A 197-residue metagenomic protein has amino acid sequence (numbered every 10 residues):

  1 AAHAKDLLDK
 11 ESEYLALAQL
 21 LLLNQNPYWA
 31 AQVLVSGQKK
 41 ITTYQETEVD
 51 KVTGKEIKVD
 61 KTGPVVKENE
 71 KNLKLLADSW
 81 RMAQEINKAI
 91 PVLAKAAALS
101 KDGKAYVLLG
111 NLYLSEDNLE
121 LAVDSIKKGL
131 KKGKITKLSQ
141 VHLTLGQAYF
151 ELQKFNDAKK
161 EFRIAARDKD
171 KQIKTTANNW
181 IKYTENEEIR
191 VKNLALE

Functional and structural regions predicted by a protein language model:
A1-Q153, D157-N193, E197: Alpha-solenoid helical repeat scaffolds
